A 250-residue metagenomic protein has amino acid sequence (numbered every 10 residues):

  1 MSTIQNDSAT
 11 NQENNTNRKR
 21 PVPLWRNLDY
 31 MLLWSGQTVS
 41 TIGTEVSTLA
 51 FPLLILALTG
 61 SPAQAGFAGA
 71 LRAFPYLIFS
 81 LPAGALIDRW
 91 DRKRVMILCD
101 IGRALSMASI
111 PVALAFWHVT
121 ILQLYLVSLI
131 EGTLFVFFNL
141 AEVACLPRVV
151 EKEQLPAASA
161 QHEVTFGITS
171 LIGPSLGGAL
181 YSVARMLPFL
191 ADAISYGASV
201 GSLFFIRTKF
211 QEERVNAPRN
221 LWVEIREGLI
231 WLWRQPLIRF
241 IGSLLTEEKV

Functional and structural regions predicted by a protein language model:
S2-V250: Alpha-helical transmembrane-bundle signature of multi-pass membrane transport and export proteins
